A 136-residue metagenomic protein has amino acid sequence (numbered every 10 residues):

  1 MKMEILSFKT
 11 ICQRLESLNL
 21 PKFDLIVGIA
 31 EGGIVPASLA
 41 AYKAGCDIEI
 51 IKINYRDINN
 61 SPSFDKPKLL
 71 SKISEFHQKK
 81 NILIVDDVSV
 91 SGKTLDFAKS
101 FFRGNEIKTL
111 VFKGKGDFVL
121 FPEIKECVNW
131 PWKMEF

Functional and structural regions predicted by a protein language model:
M1-F136: PRPP-associated nucleotide enzymes
